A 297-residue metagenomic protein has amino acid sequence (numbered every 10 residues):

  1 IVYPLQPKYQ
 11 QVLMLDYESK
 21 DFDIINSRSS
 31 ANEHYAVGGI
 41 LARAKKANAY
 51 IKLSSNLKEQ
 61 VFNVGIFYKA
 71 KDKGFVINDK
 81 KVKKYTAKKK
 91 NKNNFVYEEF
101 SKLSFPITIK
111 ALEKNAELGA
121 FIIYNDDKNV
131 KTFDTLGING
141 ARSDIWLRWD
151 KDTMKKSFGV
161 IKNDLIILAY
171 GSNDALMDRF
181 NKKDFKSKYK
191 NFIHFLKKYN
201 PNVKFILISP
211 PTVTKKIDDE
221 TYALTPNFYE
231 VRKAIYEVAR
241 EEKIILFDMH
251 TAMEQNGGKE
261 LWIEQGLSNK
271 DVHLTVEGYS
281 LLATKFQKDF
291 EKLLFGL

Functional and structural regions predicted by a protein language model:
I1-S187, H273-L274: Conserved SGNH/GDSL esterase-like catalytic core that processes O-acyl groups on lipids and polysaccharides
N129-T132, I161-I166, N200-F205, E241-I245: Loop/turn elements at helix/coil->beta-strand transitions in domains of secreted/extracellular proteins
T135-G137, L207, D248: Structural signal for conserved beta-strand scaffold positions within catalytic alpha/beta enzyme cores
K151, T212-L297: Catalytic His-Asp segment of secreted/periplasmic serine-dependent ester chemistry enzymes
G159, G171, K190, H194-P201 (+2 more regions): Sec-exported extracytoplasmic/periplasmic mature domains
I167-A175, H194-R232: Active-site segments of SGNH/GDSL-like serine hydrolases that catalyze O-acetyl group transfer/hydrolysis on lipids
K183-N191, F228-V231: Charged helix-capping and loop-helix junction motifs
